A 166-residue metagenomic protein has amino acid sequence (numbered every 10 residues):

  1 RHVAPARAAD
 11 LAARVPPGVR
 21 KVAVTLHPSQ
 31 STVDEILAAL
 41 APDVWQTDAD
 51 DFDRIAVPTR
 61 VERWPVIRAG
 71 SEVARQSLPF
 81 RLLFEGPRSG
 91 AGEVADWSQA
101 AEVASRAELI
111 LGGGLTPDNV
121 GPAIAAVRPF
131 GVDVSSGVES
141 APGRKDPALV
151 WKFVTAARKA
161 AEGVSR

Functional and structural regions predicted by a protein language model:
R1-R166: Conserved N-terminal beta1-alpha1 strand-loop-helix module at the mouth
